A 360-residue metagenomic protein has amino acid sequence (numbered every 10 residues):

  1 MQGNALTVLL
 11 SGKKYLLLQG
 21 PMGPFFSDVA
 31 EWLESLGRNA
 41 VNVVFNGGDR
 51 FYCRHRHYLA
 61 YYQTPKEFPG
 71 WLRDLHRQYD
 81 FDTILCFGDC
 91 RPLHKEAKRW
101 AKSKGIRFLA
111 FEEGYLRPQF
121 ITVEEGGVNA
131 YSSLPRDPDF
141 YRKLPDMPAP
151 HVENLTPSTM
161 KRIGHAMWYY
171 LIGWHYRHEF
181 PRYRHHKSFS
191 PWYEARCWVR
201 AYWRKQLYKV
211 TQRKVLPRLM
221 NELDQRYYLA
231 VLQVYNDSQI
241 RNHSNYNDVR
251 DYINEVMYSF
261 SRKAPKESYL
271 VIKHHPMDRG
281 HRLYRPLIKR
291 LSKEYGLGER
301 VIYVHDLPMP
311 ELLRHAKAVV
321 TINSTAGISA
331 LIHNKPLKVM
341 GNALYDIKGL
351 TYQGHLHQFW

Functional and structural regions predicted by a protein language model:
M1-N46: N-terminal subdomain of nucleotide-sugar transferases
K14, D82-T83, R226-Y227, Y269 (+1 more regions): Structural motif
G23-D28, F45-Y141: Active-site and donor-binding regions of nucleotide-sugar-utilizing enzymes
L36, P181-P286: Conserved catalytic-core segment of nucleotide-activated headgroup transferases in glycan assembly
Q63-Y79, P276, H281-A326, I332: Donor nucleotide-activated moiety binding/catalytic core segment of transferases that use nucleotide-activated donors
I84-L93, H305-T351: A donor-sugar binding/catalytic signature common to diverse glycosyltransferases and related nucleotide-sugar
L109-K205: Active-site-proximal region of nucleotide-activated glycan assembly enzymes, centered on histidine/acidic-rich loops
